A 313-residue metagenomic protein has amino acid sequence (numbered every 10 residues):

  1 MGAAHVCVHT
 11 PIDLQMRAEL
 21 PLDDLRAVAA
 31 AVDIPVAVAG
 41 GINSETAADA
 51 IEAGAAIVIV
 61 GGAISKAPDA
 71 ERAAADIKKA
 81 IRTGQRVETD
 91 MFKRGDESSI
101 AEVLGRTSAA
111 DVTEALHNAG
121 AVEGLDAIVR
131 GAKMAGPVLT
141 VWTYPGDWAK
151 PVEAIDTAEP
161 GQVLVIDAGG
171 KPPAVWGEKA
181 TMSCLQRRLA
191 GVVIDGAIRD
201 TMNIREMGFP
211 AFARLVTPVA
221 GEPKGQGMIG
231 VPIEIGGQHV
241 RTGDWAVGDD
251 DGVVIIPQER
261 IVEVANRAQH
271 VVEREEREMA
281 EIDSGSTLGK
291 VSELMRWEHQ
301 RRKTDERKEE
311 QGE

Functional and structural regions predicted by a protein language model:
M1, A31-V32, V36-V38, I42-V60: Catalytic cores of alpha/beta
M1-E19, T201-V216: Histidine/lysine/aspartate-rich catalytic loop segments that bind and position anionic ligands
A4, A56, A190: Receiver (REC) domain switch/active-site residues of two-component response regulators
C7, V58-I59, V193: Conserved beta-strand positions in the central sheet of alpha/beta enzyme cores
H9-D13, A39-E45, A63, Y144: Active-site beta-loop-alpha junctions enriched in small/polar residues
D13-V28, N43-A48, K66-I77, I204-E206: Active-site-adjacent beta->alpha loops and helix N-cap segments on the catalytic face of soluble alpha/beta enzymes
A31, I51-A53, G62-D90, A268: C-terminal helical cap(s) of enzyme catalytic domains, especially alpha/beta-barrels
A73, T89-T242, G248, I255-E313: Feature captures the catalytic cores and cofactor-binding loops of soluble hydro-lyases/lyases that act on carboxylate
